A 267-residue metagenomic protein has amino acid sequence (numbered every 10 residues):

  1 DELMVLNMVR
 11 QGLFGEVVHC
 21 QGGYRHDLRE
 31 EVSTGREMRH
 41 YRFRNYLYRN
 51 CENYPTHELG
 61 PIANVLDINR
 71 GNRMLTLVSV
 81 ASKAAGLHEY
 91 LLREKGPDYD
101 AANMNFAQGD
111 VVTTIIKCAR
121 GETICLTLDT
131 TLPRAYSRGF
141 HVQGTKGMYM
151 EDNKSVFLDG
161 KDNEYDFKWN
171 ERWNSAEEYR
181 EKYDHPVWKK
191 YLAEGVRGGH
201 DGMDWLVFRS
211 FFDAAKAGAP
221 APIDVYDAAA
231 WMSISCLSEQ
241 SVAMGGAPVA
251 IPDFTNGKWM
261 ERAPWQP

Functional and structural regions predicted by a protein language model:
D1-F106: Predominantly a Rossmann-like dinucleotide-binding segment in NAD(P)-dependent oxidoreductases
L6, L59, A63, I115 (+2 more regions): Non-transmembrane alpha-helical segments in soluble domains of secreted/periplasmic/extracellular proteins
R25-D27, S82-A85, T130-P133, G147-M148 (+1 more regions): Short, solvent-exposed loop/turn segments at secondary-structure junctions
N69, E122, Y136-S137: Glycine/proline-rich active-site loop of Rossmann-fold NAD(P)-dependent oxidoreductases
N72, C125-L128, E151-D152: Beta-strand scaffold of nucleotide-dependent catalytic cores
Q108, L126-Y136: Glycine-rich phosphate/pyrophosphate-binding beta-alpha loops
G109, T114-R120, G144: Active-site beta-strand termini and strand-to-loop segments that position acidic
P133-P267: C-terminal helical cap and adjacent loop that interface with cofactors, partners, or active-site loops
